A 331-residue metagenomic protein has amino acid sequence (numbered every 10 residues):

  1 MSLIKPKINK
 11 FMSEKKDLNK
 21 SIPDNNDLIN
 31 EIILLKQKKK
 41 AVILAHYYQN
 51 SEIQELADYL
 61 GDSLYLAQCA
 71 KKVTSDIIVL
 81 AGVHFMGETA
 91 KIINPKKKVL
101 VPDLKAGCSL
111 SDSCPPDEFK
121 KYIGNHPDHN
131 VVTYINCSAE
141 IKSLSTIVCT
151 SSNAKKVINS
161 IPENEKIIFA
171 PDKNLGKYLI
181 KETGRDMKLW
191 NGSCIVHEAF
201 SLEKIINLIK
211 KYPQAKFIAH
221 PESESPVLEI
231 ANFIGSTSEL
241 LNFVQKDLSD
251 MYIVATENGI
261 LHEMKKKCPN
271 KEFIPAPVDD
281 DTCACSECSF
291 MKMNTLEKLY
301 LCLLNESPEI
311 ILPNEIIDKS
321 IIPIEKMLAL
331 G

Functional and structural regions predicted by a protein language model:
S2-V254, L261, K266-A276, D280-G331: Active-site loop-to-helix "anion-binding N-cap" substructures in soluble metabolic enzymes
